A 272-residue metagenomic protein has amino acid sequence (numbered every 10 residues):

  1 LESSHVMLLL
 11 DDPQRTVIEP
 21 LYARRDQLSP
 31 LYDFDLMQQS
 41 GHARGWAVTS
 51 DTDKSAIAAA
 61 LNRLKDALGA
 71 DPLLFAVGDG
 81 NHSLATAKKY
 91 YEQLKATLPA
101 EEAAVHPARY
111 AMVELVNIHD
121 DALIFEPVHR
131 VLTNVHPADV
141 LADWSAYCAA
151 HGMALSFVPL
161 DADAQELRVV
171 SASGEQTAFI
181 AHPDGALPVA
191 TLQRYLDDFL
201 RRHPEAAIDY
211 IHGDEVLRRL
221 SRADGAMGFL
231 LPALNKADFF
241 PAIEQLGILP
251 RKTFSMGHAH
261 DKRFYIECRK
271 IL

Functional and structural regions predicted by a protein language model:
L1-L272: Surface-exposed, charge/polar-rich loops and edge strands
